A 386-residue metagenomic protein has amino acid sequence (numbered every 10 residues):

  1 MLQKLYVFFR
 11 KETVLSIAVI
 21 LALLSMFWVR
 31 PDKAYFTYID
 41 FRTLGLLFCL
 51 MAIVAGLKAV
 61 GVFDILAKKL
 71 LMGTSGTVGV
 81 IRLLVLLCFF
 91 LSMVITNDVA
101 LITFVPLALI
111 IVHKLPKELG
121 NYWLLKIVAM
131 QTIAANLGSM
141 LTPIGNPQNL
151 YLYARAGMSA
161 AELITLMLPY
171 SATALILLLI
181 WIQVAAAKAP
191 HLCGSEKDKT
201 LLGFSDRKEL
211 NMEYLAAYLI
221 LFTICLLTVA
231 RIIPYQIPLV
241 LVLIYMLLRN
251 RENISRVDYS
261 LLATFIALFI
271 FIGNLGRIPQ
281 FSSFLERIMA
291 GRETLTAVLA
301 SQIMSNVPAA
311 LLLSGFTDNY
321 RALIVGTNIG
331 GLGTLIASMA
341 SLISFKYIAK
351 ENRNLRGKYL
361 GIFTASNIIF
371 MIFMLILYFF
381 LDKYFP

Functional and structural regions predicted by a protein language model:
M1-I17, G76-T77, R207-A217, G361: N-terminal membrane topogenic signal
L2, A161-R207, L342-P386: Juxtamembrane and boundary regions of transmembrane helices in multi-pass small-molecule transporters and channels
Q3-A34, L44-G61, A185-K188, I224-E252 (+4 more regions): Structural signal for alpha-helical transmembrane segments and their membrane-water exit/capping regions in multi-pass
L5-K11, K33-T43, A160-Y170, K208-L210 (+5 more regions): Interfacial loop-to-helix junctions that mark the boundaries of transmembrane helices in multi-pass membrane
Y38, V60, D64-A67, Y218-D318: Transmembrane helical segments that form the transport core of multi-pass membrane transport proteins
F41-T43, M72-L86, L115-I127, M212-A216 (+2 more regions): Membrane-interfacial loop-to-helix junctions in multi-pass transporters
V78-L83, P116-M130, M158-L168, N319-G331 (+1 more regions): Membrane-interface alpha-helices at helix entry/exit sites of multi-pass transporters
F90-M140, Y151, L311-V325, R353 (+1 more regions): Hydrophobic transmembrane alpha-helices that form the pore/transport pathway of multi-pass ion and small-solute
